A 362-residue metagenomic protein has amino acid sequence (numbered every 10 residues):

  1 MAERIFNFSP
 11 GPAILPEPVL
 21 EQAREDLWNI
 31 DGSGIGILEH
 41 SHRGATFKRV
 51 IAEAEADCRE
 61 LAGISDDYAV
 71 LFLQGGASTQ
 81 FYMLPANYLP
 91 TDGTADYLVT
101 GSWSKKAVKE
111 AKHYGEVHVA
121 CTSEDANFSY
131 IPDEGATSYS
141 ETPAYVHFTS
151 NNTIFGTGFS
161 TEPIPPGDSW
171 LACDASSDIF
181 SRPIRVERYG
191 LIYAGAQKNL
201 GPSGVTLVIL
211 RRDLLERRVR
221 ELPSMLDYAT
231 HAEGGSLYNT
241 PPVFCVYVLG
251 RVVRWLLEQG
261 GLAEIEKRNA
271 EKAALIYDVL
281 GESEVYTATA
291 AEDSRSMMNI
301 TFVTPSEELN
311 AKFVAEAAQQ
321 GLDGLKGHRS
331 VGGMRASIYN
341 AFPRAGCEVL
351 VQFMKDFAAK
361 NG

Functional and structural regions predicted by a protein language model:
M1, I5, H328, G332-G362: PLP-dependent enzyme catalytic core of the Aspartate aminotransferase-like
R4-E55: A glycine-/small-polar-enriched, mobile loop at the entrance of the PLP active site in fold-type I
S33-Q80, N87, G101-S102, E110: Conserved N-terminal alpha-helix of the aminotransferase class I/II PLP-enzyme fold
L89-K105: Conserved PLP-anchoring active-site segment centered on the Schiff-base-forming lysine
A111, S123-I179: Active-site phosphate-binding strand-loop segment of PLP-dependent enzymes
A172, V186-Q197: Conserved active-site segment immediately N-terminal to the catalytic lysine that forms the internal aldimine
A196-Y277, A291, K360-G362: Active-site C-terminal subdomain of aminotransferase-like
Y286-A317: Conserved PLP-binding catalytic core of the aspartate aminotransferase-like
